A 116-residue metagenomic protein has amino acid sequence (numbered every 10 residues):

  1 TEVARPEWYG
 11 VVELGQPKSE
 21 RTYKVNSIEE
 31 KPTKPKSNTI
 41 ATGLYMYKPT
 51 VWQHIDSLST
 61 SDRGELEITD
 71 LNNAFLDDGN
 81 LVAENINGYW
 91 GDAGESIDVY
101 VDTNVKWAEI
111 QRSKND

Functional and structural regions predicted by a protein language model:
T1-D116: Unchanged
